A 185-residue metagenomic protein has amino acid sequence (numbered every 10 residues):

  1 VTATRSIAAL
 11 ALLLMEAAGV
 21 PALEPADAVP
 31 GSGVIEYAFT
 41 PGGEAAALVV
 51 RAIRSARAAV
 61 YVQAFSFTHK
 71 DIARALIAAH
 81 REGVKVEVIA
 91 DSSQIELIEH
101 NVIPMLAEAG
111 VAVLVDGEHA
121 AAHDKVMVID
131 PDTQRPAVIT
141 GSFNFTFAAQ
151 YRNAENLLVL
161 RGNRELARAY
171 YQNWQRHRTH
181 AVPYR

Functional and structural regions predicted by a protein language model:
V1-A8: Bacterial N-terminal signal peptides that target proteins for export
A8-E16: Bacterial N-terminal signal peptides
A17-A28: Boundary at the C-terminal end of the N-terminal hydrophobic targeting segment
E24-A26, D130, Q134-R185: Signature of lipid phosphatidyltransferase scaffolds
V29-Y61, Q172: N-terminal targeting signals for Sec/Tat export/insertion, comprising classic cleavable signal peptides
E36-A38, Y61-A64, E87-D91, L114-V115 (+3 more regions): Structural recognition of the beta-strand scaffold that forms the well-ordered cores of secreted hydrolase catalytic
R51, S55-A112: Primarily the HKD phosphodiesterase
S66-K70, S92-E96, H119-A121, T133 (+2 more regions): Solvent-exposed loop/turn segments at secondary-structure junctions within structured extracellular/periplasmic domains
